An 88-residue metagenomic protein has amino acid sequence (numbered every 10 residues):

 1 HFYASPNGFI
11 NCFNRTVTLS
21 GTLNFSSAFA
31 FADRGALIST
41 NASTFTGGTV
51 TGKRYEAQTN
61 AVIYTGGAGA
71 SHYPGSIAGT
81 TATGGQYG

Functional and structural regions predicted by a protein language model:
H1-G88: Polar, enzyme-active/binding microenvironments
